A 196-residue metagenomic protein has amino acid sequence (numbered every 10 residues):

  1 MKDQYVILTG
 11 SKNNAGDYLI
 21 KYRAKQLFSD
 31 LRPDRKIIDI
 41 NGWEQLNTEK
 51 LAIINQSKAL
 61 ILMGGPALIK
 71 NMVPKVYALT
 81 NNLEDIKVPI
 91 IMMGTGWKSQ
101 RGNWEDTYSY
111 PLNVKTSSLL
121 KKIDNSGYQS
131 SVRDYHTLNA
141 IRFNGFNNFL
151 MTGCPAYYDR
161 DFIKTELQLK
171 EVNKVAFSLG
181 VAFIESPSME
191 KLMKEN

Functional and structural regions predicted by a protein language model:
M1-N196: Active-site anion-handling motifs in enzyme catalytic cores
